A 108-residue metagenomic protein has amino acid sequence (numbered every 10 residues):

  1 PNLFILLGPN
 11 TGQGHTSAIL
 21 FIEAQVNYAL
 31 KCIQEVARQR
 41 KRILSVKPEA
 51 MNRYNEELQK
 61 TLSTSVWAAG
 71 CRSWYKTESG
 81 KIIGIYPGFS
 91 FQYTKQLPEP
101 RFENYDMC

Functional and structural regions predicted by a protein language model:
P1: C-terminal subdomain of alpha/beta-hydrolase-fold enzymes, centered on the catalytic histidine and its supporting
F4-C108: C-terminal, flexible cofactor-proximal segment of oxidoreductases
